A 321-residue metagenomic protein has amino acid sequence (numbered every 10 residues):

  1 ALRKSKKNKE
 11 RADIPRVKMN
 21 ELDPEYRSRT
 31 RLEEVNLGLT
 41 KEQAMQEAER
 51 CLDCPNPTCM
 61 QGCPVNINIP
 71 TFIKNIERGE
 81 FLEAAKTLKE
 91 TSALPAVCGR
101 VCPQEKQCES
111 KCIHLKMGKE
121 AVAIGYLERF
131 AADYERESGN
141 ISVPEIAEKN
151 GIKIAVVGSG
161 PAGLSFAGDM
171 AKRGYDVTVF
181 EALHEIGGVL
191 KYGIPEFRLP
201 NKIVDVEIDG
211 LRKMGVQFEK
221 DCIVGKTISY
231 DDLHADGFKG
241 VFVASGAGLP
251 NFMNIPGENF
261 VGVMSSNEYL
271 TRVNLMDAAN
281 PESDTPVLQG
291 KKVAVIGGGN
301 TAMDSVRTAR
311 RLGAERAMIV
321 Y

Functional and structural regions predicted by a protein language model:
A1-E42, Q46-E47, E128-Y321: Residues forming the flavin
K7, G38-P57, F81-Q107: Immediate flanking context of iron-sulfur cluster ligation sites
E49, N68, K89, A93 (+4 more regions): A broad detector of the eukaryotic-type serine/threonine protein kinase catalytic domain
D53-R78, V97-R129, T178, E185 (+1 more regions): Iron-sulfur cluster-binding cysteine motifs and their immediate structural context in ferredoxin-like electron-transfer
I67, G79-E80, V224-I228: Short beta->alpha linker loops
P70, L82, S110, N251 (+1 more regions): Glycine-centered loop/turn positions within well-structured domains that cap or flank conserved ligand/cofactor-binding
K74-L94, A121-P144: Short microdomains enriched in Cys/His and/or Lys/Arg
